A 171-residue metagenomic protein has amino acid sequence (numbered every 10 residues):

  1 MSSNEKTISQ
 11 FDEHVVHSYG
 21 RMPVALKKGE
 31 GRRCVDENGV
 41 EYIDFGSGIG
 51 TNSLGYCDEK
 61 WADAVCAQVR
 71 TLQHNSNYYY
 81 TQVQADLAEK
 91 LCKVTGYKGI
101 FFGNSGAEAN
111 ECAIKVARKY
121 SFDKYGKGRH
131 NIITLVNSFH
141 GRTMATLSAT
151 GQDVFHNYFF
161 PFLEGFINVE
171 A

Functional and structural regions predicted by a protein language model:
M1-E30, Y78: Active-site-adjacent loop/helix segments that line or gate small-molecule/cofactor pockets in enzymes
E5-D12, A62, C66, H156 (+1 more regions): Generic detector of well-ordered alpha-helical segments enriched in charged/polar residues, highlighting helical
E13, E41-K127, I133, G141: Glycine-rich loop-to-alpha-helix module at the N-terminal edge of alpha/beta enzyme cores
P23-D44: Active-site and channel-lining beta-strand-loop segments that bind or position nucleotide-derived/phosphorylated
A25-K27, C92-T95, K124-G126, Y158-F162: Solvent-exposed alpha-helices and their adjacent loops that cap or buttress functional pockets in soluble metabolic
V35-D36, L54-Y56, S148-T150: Short beta-strand-to-turn element immediately C-terminal to the catalytic PLP-Schiff-base lysine in fold type I
V136-A171: PLP-dependent aminotransferase-class I/II
